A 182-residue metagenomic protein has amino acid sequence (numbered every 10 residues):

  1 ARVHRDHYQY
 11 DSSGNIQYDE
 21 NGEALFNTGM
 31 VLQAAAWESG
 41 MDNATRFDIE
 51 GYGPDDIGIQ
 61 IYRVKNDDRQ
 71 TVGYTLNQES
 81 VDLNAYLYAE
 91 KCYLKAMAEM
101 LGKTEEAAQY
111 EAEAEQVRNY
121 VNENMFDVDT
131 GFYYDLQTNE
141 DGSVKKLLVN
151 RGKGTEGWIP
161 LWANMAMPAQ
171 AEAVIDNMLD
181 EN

Functional and structural regions predicted by a protein language model:
A1, Y8-Q9, A85-A171: Catalytic cores of carbohydrate-active enzymes
A1-V81, F126-D129, I175-N182: Active-site acid/base region of carbohydrate-active enzymes
